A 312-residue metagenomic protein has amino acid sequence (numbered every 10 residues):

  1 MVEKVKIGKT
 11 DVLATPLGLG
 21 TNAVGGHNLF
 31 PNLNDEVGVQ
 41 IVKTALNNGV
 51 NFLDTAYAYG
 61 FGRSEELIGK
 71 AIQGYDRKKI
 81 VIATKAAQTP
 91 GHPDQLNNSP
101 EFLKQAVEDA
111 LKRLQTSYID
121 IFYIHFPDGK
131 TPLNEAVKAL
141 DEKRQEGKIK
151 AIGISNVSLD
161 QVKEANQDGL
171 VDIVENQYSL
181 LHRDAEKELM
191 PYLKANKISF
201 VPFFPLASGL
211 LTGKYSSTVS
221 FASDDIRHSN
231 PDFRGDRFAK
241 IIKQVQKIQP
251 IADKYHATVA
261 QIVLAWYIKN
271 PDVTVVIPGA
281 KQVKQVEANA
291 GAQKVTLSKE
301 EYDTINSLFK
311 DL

Functional and structural regions predicted by a protein language model:
M1-K79: N-terminal binding-site loop/beta-alpha segment at the start of enzyme catalytic domains that lines or forms
K4, P127, P132-L312: Beta/alpha (TIM)-barrel catalytic core signal, keyed to glycine-rich beta->alpha loops juxtaposed to Asp/Glu that bind
A14-G18, N51-F52, K79-A83, Y118-I121 (+4 more regions): Structural preference for beta-strand elements that scaffold enzyme active sites
A23-L29, T89-Q95, L211, Q285-A288: A short acidic, helix-capping loop that chelates divalent metal ions and anchors anionic groups
F30-V37, R63, L67, Q95-Q105 (+3 more regions): Alpha-helix N-cap and loop-to-helix initiation/capping positions
N32-A45, N98-L114, S158-E164: Short, acidic/polar
Y75-E101, H125: Structural motif corresponding to the early beta-alpha repeats
L111-G129: Active-site groove signature of glycoside hydrolases
